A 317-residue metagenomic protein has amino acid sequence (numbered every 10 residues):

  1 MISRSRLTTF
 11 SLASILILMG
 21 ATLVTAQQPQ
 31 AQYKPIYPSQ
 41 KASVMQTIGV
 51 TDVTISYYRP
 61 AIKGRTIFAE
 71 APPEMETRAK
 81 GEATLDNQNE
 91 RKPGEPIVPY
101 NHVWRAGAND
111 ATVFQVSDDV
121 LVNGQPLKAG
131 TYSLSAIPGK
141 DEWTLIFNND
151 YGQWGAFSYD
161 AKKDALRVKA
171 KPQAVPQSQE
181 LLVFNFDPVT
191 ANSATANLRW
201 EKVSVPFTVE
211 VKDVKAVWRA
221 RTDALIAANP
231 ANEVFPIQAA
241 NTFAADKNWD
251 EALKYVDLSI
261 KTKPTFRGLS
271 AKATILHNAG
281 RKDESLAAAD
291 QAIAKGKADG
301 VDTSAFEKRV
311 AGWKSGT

Functional and structural regions predicted by a protein language model:
S56-A129, S135-N232, D246, K263: Extended, well-structured beta-strand/loop surface patches that form recognition or cofactor-anchoring regions within
Q238-A240, K272, A292, V310: Structural register within alpha-helical repeat arrays
L258-S259, A292: Canonical positions in the second alpha-helix
